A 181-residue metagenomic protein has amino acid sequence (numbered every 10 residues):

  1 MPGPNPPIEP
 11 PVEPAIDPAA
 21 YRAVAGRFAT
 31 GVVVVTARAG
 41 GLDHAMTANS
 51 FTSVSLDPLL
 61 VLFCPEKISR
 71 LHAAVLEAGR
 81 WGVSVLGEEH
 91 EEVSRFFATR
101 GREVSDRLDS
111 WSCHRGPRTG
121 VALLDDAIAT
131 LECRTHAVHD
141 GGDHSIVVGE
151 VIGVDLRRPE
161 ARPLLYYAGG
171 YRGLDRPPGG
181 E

Functional and structural regions predicted by a protein language model:
M1-E181: Basic, polyanion-binding surface patches
